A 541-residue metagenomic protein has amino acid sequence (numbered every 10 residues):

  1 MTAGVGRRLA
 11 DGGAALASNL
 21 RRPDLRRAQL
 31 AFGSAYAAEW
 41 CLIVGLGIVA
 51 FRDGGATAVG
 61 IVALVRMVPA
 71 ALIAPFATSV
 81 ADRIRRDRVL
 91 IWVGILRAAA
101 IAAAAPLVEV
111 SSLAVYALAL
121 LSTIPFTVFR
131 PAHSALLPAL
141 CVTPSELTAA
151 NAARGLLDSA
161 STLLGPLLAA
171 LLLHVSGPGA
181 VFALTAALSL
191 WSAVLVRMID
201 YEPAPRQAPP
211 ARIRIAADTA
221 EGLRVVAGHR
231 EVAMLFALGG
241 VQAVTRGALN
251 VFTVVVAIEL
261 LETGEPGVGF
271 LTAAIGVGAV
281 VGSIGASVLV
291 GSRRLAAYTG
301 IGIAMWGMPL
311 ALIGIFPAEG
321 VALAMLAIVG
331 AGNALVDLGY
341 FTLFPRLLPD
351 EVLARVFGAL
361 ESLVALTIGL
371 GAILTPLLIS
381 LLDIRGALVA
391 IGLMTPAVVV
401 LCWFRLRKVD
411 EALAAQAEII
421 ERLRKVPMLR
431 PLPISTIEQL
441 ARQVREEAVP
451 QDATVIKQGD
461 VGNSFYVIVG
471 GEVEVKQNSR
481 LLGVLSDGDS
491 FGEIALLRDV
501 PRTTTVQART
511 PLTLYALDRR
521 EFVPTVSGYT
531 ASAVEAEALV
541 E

Functional and structural regions predicted by a protein language model:
T2-G13, P144, R197-R224, A412: Flexible cytoplasmic inter-helical loops of multi-pass small-molecule transporters
A10-V68, R224-I275: Helix-loop boundary and gating motifs at the non-cytosolic
D24-I43, V65-A81, R85-A98, A114-H174 (+7 more regions): Substrate-agnostic recognition of the 12-TM MFS/MFS-like secondary transporter fold
A71-A77, D82-L96, A220, A227 (+2 more regions): C-terminal transmembrane bundle of multi-pass solute transporters/carriers
A103-L107, S122, L195-V196, Q242 (+3 more regions): MFS-fold secondary transporters
P106-A119, G314-L326: Helix-loop junctions at membrane interfaces in 12-TM secondary transporters
S112-T123, A149-P205, L271-A273, V277 (+2 more regions): Hydrophobic alpha-helical transmembrane segments
E421-R498, R502-T504, P524: Regulatory nucleotide-sensing modules
